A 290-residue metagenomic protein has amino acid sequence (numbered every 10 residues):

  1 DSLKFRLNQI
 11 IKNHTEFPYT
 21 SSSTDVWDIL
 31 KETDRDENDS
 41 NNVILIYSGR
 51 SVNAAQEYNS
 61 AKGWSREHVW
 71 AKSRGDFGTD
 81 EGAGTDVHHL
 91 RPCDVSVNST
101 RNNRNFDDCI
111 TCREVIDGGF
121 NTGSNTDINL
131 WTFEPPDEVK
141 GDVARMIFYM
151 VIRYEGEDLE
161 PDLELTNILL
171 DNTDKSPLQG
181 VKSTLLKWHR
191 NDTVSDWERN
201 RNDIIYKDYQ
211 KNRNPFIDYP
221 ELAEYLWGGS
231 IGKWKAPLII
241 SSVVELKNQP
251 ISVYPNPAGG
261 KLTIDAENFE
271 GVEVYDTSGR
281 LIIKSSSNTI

Functional and structural regions predicted by a protein language model:
D1-G49: N-terminal module-boundary/linker segments of secreted carbohydrate-active enzymes
D25-E32, G49-V52, R74-T79, L130-E134: Short alpha-helical segments and helix-capping/turn motifs at coil-helix boundaries
V43-L45, G49-Q56, S60-G63: Short, His- and charge-rich active-site/binding loops that engage polyanionic ligands
N59-S65, W70-I239: Domain-level detector of nuclease and nuclease-like folds in predominantly extracellular/periplasmic contexts
V244-I290: C-terminal outer-membrane/trafficking sorting elements
